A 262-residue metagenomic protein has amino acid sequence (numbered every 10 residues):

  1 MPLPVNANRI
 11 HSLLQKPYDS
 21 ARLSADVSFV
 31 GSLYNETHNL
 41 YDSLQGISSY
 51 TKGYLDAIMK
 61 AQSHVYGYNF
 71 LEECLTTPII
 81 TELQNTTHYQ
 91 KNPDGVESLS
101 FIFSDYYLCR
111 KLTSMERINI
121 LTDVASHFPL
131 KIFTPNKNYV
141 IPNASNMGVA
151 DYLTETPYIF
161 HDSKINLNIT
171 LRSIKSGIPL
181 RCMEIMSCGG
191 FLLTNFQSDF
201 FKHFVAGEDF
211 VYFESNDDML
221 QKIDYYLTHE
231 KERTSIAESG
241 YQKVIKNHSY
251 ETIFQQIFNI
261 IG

Functional and structural regions predicted by a protein language model:
M1, R110-K111, I132-G262: Catalytic binding pocket for nucleotide-activated donors in carbohydrate/polymer assembly enzymes
M1-I174, Q197-F200: Nucleotide-sugar donor-binding catalytic core of glycosyltransferases
